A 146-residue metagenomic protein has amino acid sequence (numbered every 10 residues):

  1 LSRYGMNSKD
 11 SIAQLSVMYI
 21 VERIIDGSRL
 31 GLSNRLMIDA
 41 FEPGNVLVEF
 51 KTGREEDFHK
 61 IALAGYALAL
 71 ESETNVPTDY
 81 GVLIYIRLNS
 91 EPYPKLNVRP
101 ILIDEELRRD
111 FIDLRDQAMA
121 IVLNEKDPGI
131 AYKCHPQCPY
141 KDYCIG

Functional and structural regions predicted by a protein language model:
L1-I24: Acidic-basic catalytic patches of nuclease active cores, encompassing PD-(D/E)XK and other metal-cofactor nuclease
L1-Y4, K60-L63, K133-P136: Solvent-exposed, charged interface segments at domain starts and junctions
Q14, V76, A131-K133: A generic structural signal for short, non-catalytic loop/turn and secondary-structure boundary residues
Y19, K95-N97, C138: A generic, residue-level signal for flexible/boundary positions that often mark functional hotspots
D26-L123, D142: Nucleic-acid nuclease catalytic cores
A120-G146: Cysteine-cluster motifs in flexible loop/terminal segments that predominantly coordinate metals
